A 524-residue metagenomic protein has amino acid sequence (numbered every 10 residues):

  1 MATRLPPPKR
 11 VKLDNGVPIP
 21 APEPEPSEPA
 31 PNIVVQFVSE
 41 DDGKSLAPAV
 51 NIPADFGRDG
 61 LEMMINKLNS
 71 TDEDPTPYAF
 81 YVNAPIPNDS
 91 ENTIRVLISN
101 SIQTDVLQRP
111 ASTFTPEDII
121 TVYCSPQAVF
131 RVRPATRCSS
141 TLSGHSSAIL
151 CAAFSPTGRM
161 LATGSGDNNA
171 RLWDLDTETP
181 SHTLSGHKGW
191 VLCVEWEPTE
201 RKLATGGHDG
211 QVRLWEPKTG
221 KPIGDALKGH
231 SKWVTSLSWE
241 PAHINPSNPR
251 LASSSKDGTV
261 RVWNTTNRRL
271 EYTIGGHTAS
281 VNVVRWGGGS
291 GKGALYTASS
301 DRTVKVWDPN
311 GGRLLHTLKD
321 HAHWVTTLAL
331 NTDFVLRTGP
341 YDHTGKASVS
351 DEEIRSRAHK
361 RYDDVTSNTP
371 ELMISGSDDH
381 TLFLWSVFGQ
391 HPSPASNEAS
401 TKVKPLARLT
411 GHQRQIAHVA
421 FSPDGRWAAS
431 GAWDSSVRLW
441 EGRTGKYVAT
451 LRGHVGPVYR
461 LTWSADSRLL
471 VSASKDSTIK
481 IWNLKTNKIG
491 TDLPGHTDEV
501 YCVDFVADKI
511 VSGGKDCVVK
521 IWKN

Functional and structural regions predicted by a protein language model:
A2-S45, P53-D55, D59-A148, D333-E371: Intrinsically disordered, low-complexity acidic/Ser/Thr/Pro-rich linker and tail segments in large eukaryotic scaffolds
R137-S140, T179-H182, K221-D225, R269-Y272 (+5 more regions): A structural motif specific to WD40 beta-propellers
L142-I149, S185-V191, L227-V234, I274-V281 (+6 more regions): WD40/WD-repeat beta-propeller blade N-cap
A152, G164, A170-L175, V194 (+14 more regions): WD40-repeat beta-propellers
A152-G158, V194-R201, T219, S238-N248 (+11 more regions): Loop/turn segments within WD40 beta-propeller blades
T163-D167, T205-D209, P217, S253-D257 (+11 more regions): Conserved strand-to-loop turn within each blade of WD40 beta-propeller repeats
V387-A399, K523-N524: Short loop/turn segments immediately following beta-strands, especially the blade-tip and inter-blade linker loops
K446, H454, T462-A465, L469-N524: C-terminal interaction modules of eukaryotic adaptor/scaffold proteins
